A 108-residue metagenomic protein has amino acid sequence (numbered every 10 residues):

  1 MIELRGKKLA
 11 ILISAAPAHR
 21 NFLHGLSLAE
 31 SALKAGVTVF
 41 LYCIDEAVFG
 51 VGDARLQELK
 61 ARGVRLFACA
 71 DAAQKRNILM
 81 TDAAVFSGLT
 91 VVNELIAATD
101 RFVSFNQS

Functional and structural regions predicted by a protein language model:
E3-L23, I44-G50: Short, glycine-rich nucleotide/cofactor-binding loops
K8, K34-F40, R65: Residues at the starts of beta-strands that form the adenosine-phosphate
A16, A72-Q74, S108: Short glycine-rich anion-binding loops that position phosphate/pyrophosphate groups of nucleotides and phosphorylated
H19-K34: Histidine-anchored nucleotide/phosphate-binding helix
L41-Y42, A47-L59: N-terminal beta-loop-helix "entrance" segment that forms/cooperates in small-molecule cofactor or anionic ligand
A54-M80: A glycine-rich helix N-cap at a beta->alpha junction
I78-F105: C-terminal structural segments of small proteins and small subunits
